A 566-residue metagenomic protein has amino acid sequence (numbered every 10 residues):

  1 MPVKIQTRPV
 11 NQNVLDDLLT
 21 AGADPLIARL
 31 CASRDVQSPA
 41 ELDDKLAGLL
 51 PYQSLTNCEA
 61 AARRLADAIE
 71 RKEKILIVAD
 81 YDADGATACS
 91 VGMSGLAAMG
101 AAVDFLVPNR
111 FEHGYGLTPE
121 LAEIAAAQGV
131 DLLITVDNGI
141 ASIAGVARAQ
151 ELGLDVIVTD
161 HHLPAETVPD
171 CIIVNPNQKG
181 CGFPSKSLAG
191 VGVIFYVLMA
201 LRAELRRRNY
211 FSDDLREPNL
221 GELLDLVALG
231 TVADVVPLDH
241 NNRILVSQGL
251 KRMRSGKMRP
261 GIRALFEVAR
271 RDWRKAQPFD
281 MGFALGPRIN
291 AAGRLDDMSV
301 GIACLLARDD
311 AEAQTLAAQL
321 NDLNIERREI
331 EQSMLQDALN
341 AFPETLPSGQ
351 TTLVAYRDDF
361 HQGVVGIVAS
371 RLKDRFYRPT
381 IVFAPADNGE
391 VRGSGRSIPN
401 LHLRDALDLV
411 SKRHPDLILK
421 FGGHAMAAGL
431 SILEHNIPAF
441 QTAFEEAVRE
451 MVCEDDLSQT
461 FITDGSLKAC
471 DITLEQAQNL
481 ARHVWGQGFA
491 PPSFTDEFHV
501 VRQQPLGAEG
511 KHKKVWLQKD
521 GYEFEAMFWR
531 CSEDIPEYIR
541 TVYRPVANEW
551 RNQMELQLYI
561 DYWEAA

Functional and structural regions predicted by a protein language model:
P2, R8-L132, L152, A203-N436 (+2 more regions): Hydrophobic helix-and-loop "lid/oligomerization" segment in the mid-to-C-terminal part of catalytic domains
T7, V158, I173-P176, A228 (+4 more regions): Structural signal for conserved beta-strand scaffold positions within catalytic alpha/beta enzyme cores
Q12-V14, E112, K179-G182, C470-I472: A short acidic, often aromatic-flanked loop/helix-cap motif at beta-alpha or helix-coil junctions that lines enzyme
D67-R71, E312-A355, N388, L401 (+1 more regions): Mid-to-C-terminal polyanion-binding domains and interfaces
G95, G145-L152, A200, E204 (+4 more regions): Alpha-helical structural signal in soluble globular domains
A125-Q128, T135, G139-V236, S411: Conserved phosphate-handling catalytic cores of large alpha/beta enzymes
H161-H162, H361, H424, H512: Histidine-centered active-site/metal-ligand motif
G192, G366, S370, T541: Short alpha-helical basic/polar micro-motif
